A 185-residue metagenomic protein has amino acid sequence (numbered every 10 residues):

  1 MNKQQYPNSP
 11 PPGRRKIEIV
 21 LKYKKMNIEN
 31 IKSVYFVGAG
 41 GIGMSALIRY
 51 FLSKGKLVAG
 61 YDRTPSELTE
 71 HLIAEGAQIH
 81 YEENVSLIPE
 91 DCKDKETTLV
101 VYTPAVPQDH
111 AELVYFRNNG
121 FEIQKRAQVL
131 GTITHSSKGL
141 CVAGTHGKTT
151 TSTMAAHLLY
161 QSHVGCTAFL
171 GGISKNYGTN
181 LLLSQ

Functional and structural regions predicted by a protein language model:
M1-K24: Intrinsic disorder/low-complexity segments
Y6-N8, G13, I31-F36, S53 (+2 more regions): Exposed boundary/loop context
P11-G13, V58, N118, N176: Intrinsically disordered, low-complexity segments enriched in small/polar residues
R14-K16, Y61, G172, T179: Intrinsically disordered, low-complexity regions
L21-K125, V129: N-terminal leader/targeting and accessory segments in enzymes
Y50-S53, I73, L87-C92, P104-Q185: Phosphate-binding loop of NTP-binding sites
